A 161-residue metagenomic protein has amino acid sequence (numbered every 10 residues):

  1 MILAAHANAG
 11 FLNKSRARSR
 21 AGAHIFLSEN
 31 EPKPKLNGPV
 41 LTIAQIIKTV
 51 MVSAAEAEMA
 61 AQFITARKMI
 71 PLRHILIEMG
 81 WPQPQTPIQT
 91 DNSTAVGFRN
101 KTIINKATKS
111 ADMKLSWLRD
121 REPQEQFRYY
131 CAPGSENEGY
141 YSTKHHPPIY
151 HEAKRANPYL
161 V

Functional and structural regions predicted by a protein language model:
M1-A7, A21-A23, P84-T86, T94 (+1 more regions): Structural beta-strand/beta-sheet cores of well-ordered domains, especially the beta-sheet scaffolds that support
I2-A55: RNase H-like nuclease fold core
Q45-V161: RNase H-like nuclease module associated with reverse transcription
